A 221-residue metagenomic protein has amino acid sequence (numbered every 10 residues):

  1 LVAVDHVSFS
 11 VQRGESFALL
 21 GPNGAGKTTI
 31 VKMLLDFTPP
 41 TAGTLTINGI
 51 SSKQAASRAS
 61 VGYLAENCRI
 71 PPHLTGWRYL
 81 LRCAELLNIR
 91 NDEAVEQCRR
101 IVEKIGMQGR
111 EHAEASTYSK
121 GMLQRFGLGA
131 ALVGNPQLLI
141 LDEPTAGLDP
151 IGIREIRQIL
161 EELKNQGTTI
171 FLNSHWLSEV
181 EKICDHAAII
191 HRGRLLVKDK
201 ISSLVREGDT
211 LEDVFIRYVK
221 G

Functional and structural regions predicted by a protein language model:
G43-A59: Conserved ABC transporter NBD signature motif
L81, E85, D92-R110: Conserved ABC ATPase "signature" region
E114-G121: Conserved ABC ATPase signature
L139-E143: Catalytic Walker B motif of ABC-type/P-loop ATPase nucleotide-binding domains
I153-Q166: Helical segment within the ABC ATPase nucleotide-binding domain
K198-D199: ABC ATPase "signature
